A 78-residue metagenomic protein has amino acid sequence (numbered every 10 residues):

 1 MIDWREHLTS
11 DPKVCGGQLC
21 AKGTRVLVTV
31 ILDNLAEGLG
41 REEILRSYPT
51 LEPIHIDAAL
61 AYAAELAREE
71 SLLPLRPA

Functional and structural regions predicted by a protein language model:
I2-E43: A short, structured beta-strand/loop element
V26-A78: Long, charge-rich, low-complexity alpha-helical segments
